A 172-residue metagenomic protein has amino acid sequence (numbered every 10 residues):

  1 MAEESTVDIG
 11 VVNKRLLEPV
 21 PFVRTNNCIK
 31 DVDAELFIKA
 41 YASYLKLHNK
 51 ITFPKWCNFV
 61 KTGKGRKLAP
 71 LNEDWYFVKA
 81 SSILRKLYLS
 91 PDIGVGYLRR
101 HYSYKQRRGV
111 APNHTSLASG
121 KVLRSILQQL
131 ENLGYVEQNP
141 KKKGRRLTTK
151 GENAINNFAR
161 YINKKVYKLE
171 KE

Functional and structural regions predicted by a protein language model:
A2-R66, P70: Eukaryotic partner-binding/assembly regions in large regulatory complexes
N13-L17, C57, E73, R100 (+2 more regions): Long, charge-rich, low-complexity intrinsically disordered regions
T52-R100: Short alpha-helical segments that sit at the start of domains
K79-S82, H114-Q128: Charge-enriched amphipathic alpha-helical scaffolds
D92-H114: Short acidic, hydrophobic short linear motifs in intrinsically disordered regions
Q128-K141: A short, conserved structural fragment
K143-T149: Minor-groove-contacting beta-hairpin "wing" of winged helix-turn-helix DNA-binding domains
T149-E172: Short, amphipathic alpha-helical interaction segments positioned at domain boundaries
